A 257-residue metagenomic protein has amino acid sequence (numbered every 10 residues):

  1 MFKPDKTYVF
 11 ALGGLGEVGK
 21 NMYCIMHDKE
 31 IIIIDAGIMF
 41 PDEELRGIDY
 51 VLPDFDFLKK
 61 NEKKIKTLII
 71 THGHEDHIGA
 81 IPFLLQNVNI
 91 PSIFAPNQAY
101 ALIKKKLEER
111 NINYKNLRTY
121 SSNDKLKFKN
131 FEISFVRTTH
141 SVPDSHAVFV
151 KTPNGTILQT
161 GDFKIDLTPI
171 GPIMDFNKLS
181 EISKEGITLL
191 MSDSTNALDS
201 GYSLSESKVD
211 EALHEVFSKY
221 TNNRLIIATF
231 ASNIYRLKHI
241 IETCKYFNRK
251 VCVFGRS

Functional and structural regions predicted by a protein language model:
M1-I69, H74-S257: His/Asp/Glu-rich metal-coordinating catalytic cores of metallo-dependent phosphodiesterases/hydrolases acting on
